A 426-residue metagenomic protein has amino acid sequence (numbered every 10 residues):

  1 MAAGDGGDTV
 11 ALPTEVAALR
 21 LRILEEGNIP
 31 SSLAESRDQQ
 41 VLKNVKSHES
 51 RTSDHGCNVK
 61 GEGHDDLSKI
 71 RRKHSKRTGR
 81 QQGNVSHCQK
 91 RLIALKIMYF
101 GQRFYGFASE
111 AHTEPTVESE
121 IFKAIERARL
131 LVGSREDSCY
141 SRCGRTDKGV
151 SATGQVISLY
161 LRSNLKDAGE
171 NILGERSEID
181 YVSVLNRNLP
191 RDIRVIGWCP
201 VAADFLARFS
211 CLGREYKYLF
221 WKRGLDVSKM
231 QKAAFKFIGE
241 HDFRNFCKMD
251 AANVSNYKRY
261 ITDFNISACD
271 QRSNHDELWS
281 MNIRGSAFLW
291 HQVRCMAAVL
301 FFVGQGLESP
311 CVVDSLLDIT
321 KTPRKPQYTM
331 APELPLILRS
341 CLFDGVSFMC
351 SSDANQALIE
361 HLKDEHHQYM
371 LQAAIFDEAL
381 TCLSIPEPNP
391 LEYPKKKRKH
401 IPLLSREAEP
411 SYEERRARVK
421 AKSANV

Functional and structural regions predicted by a protein language model:
M1-Q155, Y160-L161, L165-D167, A203-D204 (+2 more regions): Core RNA-modification/binding signature centered on pseudouridine synthases
I93-A94, Y181-V184, G197, Y216-L219 (+1 more regions): Bulky hydrophobic/aromatic packing residues
C143, V156-I193: Hydrophobic/aromatic-rich structural module bridging two neighboring secondary-structure elements via a short loop
I172, R187-D226: Charged mid-protein connector segments
